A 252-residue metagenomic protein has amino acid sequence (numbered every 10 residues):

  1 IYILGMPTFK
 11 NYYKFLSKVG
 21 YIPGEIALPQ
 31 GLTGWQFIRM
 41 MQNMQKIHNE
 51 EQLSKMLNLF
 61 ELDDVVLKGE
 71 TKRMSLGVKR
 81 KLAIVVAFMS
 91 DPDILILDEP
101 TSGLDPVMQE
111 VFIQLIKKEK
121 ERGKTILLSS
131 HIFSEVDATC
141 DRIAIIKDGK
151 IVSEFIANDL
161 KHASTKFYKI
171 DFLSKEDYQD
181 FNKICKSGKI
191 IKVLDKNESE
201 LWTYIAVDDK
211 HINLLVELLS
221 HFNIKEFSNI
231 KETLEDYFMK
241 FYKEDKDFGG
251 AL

Functional and structural regions predicted by a protein language model:
I1-K10, K14-F15: Conserved ABC transporter NBD signature motif
R39, E50-V66: Conserved ABC ATPase "signature" region
E70-G77: Conserved ABC ATPase signature
I84: Hydrophobic anchor residue at the start of the ABC signature
L95-E99: Catalytic Walker B motif of ABC-type/P-loop ATPase nucleotide-binding domains
I113-Y204: ABC transporter nucleotide-binding domain
V207-L252: C-terminal coupling/interaction segments
